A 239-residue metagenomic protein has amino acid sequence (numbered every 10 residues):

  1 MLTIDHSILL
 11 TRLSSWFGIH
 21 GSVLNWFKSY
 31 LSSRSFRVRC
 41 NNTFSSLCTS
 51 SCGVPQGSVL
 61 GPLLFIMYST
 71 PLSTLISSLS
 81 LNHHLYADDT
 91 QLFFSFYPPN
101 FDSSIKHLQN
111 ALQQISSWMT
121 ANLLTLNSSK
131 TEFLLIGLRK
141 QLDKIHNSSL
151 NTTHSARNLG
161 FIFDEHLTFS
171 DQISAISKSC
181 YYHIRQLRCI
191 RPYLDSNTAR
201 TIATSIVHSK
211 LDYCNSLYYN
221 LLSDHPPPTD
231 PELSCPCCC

Functional and structural regions predicted by a protein language model:
M1-C239: Hydrophobic/basic alpha-helical segments
